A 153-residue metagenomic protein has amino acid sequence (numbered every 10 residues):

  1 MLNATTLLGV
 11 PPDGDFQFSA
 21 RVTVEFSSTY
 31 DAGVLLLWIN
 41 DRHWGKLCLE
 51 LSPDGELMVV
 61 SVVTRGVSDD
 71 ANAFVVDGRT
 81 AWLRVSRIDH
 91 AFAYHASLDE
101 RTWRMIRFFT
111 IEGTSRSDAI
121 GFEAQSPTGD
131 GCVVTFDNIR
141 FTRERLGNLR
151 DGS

Functional and structural regions predicted by a protein language model:
M1-S153: Extracellular glycan-recognition regions
